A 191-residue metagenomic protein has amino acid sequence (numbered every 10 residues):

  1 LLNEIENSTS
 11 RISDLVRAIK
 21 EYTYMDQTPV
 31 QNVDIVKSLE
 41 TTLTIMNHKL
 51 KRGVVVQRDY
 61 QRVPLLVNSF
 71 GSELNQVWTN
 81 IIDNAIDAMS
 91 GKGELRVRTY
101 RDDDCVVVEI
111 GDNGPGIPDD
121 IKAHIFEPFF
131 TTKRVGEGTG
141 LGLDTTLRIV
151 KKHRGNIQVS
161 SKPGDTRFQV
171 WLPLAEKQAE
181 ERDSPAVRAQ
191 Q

Functional and structural regions predicted by a protein language model:
Q27, R62-N68, S72: A short, conserved loop immediately preceding a beta-strand within the C-terminal catalytic
K51-L65: Conserved catalytic submotifs in the C-terminal HATPase_c
K92-D104: Short beta-strand/loop element within the Bergerat-fold HATPase_c
D112: Acidic ATP/Mg2+-coordinating residue in the GHKL
I117-F129: Short conserved segment of the HATPase_c
G142, T146: Short alpha-helical Gxxx[C/S/T] motif in the catalytic ATP-binding
I149-K151: Detector for a conserved hydrophobic position within an alpha-helical segment of the HATPase_c
